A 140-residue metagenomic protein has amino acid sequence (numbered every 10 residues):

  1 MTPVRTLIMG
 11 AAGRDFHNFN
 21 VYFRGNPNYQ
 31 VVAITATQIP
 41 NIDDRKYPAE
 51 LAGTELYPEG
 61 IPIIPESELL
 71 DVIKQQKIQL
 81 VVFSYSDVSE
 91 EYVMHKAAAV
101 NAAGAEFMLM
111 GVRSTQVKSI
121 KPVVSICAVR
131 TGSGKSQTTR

Functional and structural regions predicted by a protein language model:
T2-Q76: A solvent-exposed beta-alpha-beta segment
I8, F83, I126-A128: Hydrophobic Val/Ile/Leu positions in short beta-strands of Rossmann-like dinucleotide-binding domains
R14, S86-V88, T131: Short glycine-rich anion-binding loops that position phosphate/pyrophosphate groups of nucleotides and phosphorylated
N20, V93-M94, S136: Conserved strand-to-helix beginnings and helix N-cap segments that scaffold or border functional pockets
P27, A103-A105, K121: Short glycine/proline-enriched coil/turn segments at helix->beta-strand junctions
E50-S114: Phosphate-bearing ligand-interacting subdomains that bind or position ATP/ADP/UDP/GDP/NAD(P) or nucleotide-linked
T115-R140: Walker A (P-loop) phosphate-binding motif
